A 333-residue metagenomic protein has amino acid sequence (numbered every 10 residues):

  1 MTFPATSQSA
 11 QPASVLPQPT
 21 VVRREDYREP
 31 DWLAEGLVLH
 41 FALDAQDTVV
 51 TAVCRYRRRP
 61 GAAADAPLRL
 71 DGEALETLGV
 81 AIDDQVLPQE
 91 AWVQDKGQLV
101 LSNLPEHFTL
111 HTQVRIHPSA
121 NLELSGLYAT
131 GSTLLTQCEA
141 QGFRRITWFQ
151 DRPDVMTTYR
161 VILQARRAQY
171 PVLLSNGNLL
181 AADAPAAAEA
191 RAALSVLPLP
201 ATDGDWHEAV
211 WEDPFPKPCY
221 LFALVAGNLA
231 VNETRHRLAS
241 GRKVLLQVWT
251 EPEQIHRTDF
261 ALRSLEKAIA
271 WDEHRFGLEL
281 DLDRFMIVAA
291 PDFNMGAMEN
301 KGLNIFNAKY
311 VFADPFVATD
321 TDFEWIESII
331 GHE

Functional and structural regions predicted by a protein language model:
M1-V49, Y128-Q137, R144, F149 (+1 more regions): N-terminal, polar/Ser/Thr-rich
F3, G61-L68, G72-T130, D151 (+1 more regions): A surface-exposed beta-strand-loop module
G36-V38, D47-V53, D65-P67, Q98 (+3 more regions): Intrinsic-disorder/low-complexity, polar/charged segments enriched in Ser/Thr/Lys/Arg/Asp/Glu/Gln
F41-A45, C54-P60, V114-P118, A165-R167: Beta-strand elements of well-folded, non-transmembrane domains
T51-L75, T147-D151, M156-R166: Surface-exposed beta-strand/loop patches in extracellular or lumenal glycoproteins
P67, D83-P105, T136-I146, E251 (+1 more regions): Aromatic/His-enriched, Gly/Pro-containing loop or helix-boundary segments that lie immediately adjacent to catalytic
D71-L75, L127-Q141, A181-A182, F215 (+1 more regions): Short edge-strand/loop segments of extracellular domains
D151-G331: Hydrophobic helix-coil surface modules that form long, contiguous segments used for peptide/substrate interaction
